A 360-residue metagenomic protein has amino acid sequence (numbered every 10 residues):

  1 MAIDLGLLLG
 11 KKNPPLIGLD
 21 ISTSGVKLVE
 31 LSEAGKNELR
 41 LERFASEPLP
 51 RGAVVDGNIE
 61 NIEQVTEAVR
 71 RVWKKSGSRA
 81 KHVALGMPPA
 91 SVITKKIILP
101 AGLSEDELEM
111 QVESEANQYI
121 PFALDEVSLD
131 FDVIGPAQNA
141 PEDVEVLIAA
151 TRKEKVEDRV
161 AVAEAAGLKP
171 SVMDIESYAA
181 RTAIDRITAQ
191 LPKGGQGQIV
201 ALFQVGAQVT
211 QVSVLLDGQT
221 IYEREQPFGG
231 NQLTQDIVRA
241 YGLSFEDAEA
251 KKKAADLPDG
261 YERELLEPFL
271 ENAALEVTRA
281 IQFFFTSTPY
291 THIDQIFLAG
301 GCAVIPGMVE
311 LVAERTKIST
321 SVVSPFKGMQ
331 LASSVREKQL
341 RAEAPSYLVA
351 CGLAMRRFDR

Functional and structural regions predicted by a protein language model:
M1-R360: Hydrophobic/aromatic-enriched cytosolic interaction surfaces used to assemble or bind macromolecules
